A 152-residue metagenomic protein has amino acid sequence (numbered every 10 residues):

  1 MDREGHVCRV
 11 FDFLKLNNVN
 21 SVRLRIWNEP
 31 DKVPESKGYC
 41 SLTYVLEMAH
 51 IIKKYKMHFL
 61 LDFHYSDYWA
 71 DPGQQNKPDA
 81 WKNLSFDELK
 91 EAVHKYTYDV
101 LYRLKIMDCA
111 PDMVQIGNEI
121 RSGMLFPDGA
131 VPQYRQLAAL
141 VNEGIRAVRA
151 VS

Functional and structural regions predicted by a protein language model:
M1-K15, V93-R103: Short, acidic/polar
H6-A70, V131-S152: Aromatic-lined substrate-binding rim segments of carbohydrate-active enzymes
L42-T43, D71-S152: Active-site cleft segment of glycoside hydrolase catalytic domains centered on the general acid/base Glu
